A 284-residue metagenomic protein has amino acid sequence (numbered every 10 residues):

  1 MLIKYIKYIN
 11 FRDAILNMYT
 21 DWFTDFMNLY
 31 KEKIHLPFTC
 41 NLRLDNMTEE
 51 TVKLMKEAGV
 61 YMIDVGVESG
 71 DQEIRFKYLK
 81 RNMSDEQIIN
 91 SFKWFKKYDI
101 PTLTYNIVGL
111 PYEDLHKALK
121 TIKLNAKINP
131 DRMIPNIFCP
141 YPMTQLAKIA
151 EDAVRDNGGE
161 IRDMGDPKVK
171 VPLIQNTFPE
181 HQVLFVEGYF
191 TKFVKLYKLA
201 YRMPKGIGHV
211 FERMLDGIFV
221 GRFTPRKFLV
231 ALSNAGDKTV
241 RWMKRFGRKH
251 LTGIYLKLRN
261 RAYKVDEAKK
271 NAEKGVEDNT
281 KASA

Functional and structural regions predicted by a protein language model:
M1-L2: An active-site-proximal structural segment forming one wall of the substrate-binding cleft that immediately precedes
I15-T20, D25-M214: A structural motif corresponding to the C-terminal lobe/cap of the Radical SAM core domain
G188-A284: Membrane-proximal basic amphipathic "stem/tether" segments
